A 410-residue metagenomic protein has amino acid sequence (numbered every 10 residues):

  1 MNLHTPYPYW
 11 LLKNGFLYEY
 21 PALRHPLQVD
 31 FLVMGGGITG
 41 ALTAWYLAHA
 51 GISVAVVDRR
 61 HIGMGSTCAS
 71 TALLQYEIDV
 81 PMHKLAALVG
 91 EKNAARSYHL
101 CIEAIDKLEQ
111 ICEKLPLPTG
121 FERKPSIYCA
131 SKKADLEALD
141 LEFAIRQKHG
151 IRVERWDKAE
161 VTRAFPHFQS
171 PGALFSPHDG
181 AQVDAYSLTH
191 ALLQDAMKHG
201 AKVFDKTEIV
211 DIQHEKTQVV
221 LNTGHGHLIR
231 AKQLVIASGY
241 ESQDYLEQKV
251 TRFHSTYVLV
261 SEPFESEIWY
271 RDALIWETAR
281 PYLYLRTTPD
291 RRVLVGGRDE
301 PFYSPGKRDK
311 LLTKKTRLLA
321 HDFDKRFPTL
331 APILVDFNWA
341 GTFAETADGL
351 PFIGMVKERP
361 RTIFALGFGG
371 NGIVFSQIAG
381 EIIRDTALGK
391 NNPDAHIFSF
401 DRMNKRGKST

Functional and structural regions predicted by a protein language model:
M1-F31, H49: Extreme N-terminal leader/targeting segments of oxidoreductases
N2-K13, V80-A86, Q110-A191: Flavin (FAD/FMN) cofactor-binding and adjacent substrate-gating region of FAD-dependent oxidoreductase domains
L27-V56: N-terminal Rossmann-like FAD-binding beta1-loop-alpha1 element of flavoenzymes
H49-A69: Glycine-rich FAD pyrophosphate-binding loop
S70-H99: Glycine-rich active-site loop/strand segments that organize a redox cofactor
D106, K114-E122, I209-D211, H227-E358: Active-site substrate-recognition segment that forms the wall of the catalytic cavity or substrate channel
E137, L141-Q147, F168-K232, A237: Helical element adjacent to the flavin cofactor pocket in flavoenzyme catalytic cores
D309, D324-T410: C-terminal catalytic lobe of FAD-dependent flavoproteins
